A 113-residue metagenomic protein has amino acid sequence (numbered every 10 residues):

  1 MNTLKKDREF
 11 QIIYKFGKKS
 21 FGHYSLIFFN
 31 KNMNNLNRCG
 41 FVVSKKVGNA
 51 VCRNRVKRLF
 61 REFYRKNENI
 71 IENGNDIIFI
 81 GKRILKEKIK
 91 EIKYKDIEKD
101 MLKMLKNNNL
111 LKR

Functional and structural regions predicted by a protein language model:
M1-R113: Positively charged, solvent-exposed patches that mediate nucleic-acid binding
